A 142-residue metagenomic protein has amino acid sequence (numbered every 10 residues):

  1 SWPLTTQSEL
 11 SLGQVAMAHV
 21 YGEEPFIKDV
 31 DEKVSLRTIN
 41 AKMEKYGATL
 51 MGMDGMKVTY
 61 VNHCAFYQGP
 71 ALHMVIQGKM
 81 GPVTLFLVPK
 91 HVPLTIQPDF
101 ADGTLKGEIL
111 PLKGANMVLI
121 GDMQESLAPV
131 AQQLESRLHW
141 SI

Functional and structural regions predicted by a protein language model:
S1-H73, Q77-M80: Juxtamembrane extracytoplasmic segments of single-/few-pass membrane proteins
T59-Y60, A71-V75, T84-L87, I109-P111 (+1 more regions): Ordered hydrophobic segments in well-structured contexts
H73-I76, G81-G103: Short, conserved beta-strand/beta-arch hydrophobic-aromatic motifs that form part of recognition grooves or interface
G78, I96-I142: A short, solvent-exposed beta-edge/loop patch
